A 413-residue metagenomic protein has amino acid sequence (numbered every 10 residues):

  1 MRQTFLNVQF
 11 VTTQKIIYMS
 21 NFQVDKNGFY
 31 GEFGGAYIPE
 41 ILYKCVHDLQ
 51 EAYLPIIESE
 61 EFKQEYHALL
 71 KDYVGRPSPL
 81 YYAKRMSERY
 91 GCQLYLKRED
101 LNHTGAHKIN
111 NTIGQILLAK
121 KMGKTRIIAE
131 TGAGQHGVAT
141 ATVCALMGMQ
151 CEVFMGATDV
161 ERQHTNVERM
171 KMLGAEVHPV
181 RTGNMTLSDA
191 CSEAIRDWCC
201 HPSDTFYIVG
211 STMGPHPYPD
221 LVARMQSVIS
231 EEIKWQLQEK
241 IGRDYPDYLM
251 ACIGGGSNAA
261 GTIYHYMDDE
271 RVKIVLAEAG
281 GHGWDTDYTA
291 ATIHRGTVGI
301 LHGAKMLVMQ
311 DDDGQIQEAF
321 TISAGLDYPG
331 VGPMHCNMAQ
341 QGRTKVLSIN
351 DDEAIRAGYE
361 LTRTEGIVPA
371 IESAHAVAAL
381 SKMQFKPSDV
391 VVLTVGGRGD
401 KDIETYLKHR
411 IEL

Functional and structural regions predicted by a protein language model:
F29-G34, H47, E51-K124: Positively charged, low-complexity intrinsically disordered leader regions
R98-N111, I127-G137, G183, Q226 (+5 more regions): Active-site nucleophile and cofactor-binding loops and adjacent substrate-binding regions of central metabolic enzymes
H103, A119-G156, D244-N258, I274-A277 (+1 more regions): A short, small-residue-rich loop immediately preceding and capping a beta-strand
G105, I109-Q115, A129-M147, E161-H164 (+4 more regions): Short glycine/serine/threonine-rich phosphate/pyrophosphate-binding segments that cradle anionic phosphate groups
I128, H136-A194, W284-G296, D402-H409: Active-site-proximal loop->helix
S188-D197, D204, M213-V272: Glycine-rich ThDP/TPP pyrophosphate-binding loop and its adjacent helix/strand module within ThDP-dependent enzymes
C191-I195, C199-P217, R243, D268-R271 (+2 more regions): Active-site/ligand-binding loops adjacent to catalytic centers
V272-A277, A379-L413: Catalytic phosphate/nucleotide-handling subdomain of diverse soluble enzymes
